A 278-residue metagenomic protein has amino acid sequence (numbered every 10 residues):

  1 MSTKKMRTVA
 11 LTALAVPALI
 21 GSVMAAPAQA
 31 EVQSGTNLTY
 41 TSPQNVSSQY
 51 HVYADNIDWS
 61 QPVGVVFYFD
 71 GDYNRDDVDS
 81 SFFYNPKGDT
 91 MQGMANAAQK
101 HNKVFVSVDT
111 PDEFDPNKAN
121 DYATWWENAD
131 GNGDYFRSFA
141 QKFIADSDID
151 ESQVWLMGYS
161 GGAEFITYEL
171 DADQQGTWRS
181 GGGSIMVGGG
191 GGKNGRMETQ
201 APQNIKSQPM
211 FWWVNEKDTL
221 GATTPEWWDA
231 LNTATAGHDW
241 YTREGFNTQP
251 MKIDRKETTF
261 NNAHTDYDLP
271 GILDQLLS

Functional and structural regions predicted by a protein language model:
M1-A30: Secretory targeting and sorting signals
A25-V65, N128, G237-D239, R243-Q249: A domain-start/cap signature at the N-terminus of enzymes
N56-Q61, A119-G161: Gly/Ser-rich "nucleophile elbow"/oxyanion-hole loop immediately N-terminal to the catalytic nucleophile in hydrolases
V63-V65, F69-R137: Active-site machinery of serine-nucleophile hydrolases
N85-N96, F139, D171, G191-Q203 (+1 more regions): Alpha-helical scaffolding within the catalytic cores of extracellular/periplasmic polymer-degrading hydrolases
A145-N204: Primarily recognizes the serine-hydrolase "nucleophile elbow" in alpha/beta-hydrolase and SGNH/GDSL folds
F211-W213, T219, N232-S278: C-terminal catalytic histidine-bearing segment of alpha/beta-hydrolase fold enzymes
E216-W228: Acidic catalytic loop of the alpha/beta-hydrolase fold
